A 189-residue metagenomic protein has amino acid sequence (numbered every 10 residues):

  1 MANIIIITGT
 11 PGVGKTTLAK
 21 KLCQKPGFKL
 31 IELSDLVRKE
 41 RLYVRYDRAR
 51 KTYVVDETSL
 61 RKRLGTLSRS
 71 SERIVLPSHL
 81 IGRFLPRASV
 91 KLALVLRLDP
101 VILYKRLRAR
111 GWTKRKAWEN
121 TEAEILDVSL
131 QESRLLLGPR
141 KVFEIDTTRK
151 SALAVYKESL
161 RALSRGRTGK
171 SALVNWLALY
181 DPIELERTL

Functional and structural regions predicted by a protein language model:
M1-I4: Pre-Walker A (Motif I) flank of P-loop NTPase domains
I7: Hydrophobic anchor at the beta1->P-loop junction of P-loop NTPases
T10: P-loop (Walker A) phosphate-binding loop of NTP-binding proteins
K15: Conserved lysine of the Walker
L18, L22: Hydrophobic positions on the alpha1 helix immediately C-terminal to the Walker A/P-loop
K29-L85, A178-E184: ATP-dependent small-molecule kinase phosphotransfer cores that center on conserved nucleotide phosphate-binding segments
R45, A93, R97-F143: A glycine- and Lys/Arg-enriched "phosphate-lid" helix/loop adjacent to the NTP-binding pocket of small-molecule kinases
R134-L189: NTP-dependent small-molecule kinase module
